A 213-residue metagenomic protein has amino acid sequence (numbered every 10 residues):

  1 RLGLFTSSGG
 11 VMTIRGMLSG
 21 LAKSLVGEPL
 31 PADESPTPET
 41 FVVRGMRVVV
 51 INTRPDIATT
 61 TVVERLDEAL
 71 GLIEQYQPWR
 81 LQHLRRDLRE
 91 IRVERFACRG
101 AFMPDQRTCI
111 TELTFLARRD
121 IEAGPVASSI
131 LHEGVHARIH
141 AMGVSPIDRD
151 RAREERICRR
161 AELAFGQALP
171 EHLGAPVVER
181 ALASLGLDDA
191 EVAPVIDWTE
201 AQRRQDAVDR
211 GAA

Functional and structural regions predicted by a protein language model:
F5, G9-V43: N-terminal low-structure segments adjacent to metalloprotease catalytic domains across cellular compartments
V42-T108, Q167-L169: Auxiliary, metal-adjacent structural segments of Zn-dependent hydrolase domains
L113-I130, R149: Short pre-active-site segment immediately N-terminal to the catalytic Zn-binding motif
S128-A141: Active-site recognition of the HExxH zinc-binding catalytic motif
D148-A183: Post-HExxH zinc-binding segment in Zn-dependent metallohydrolases
E171-A213: Long, well-structured alpha-helical subdomains associated with metal-dependent extracellular/ecto-lumenal hydrolases
